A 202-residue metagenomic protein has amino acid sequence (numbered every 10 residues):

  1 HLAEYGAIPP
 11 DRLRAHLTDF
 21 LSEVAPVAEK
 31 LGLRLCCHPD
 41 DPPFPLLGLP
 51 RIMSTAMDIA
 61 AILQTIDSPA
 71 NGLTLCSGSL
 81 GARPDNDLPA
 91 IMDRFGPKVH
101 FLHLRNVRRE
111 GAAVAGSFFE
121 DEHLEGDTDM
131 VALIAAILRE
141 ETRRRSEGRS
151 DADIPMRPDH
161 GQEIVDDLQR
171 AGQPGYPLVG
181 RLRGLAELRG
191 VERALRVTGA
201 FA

Functional and structural regions predicted by a protein language model:
H1-A15: Extended, charge-rich helix/loop segments that form flexible, surface "patches" used to engage negatively charged
L2-A3, T18-K30, R34, F44-I52 (+1 more regions): Histidine-acidic metal/acid-base catalytic patches
D41: Residue-level "edge-of-site" marker
